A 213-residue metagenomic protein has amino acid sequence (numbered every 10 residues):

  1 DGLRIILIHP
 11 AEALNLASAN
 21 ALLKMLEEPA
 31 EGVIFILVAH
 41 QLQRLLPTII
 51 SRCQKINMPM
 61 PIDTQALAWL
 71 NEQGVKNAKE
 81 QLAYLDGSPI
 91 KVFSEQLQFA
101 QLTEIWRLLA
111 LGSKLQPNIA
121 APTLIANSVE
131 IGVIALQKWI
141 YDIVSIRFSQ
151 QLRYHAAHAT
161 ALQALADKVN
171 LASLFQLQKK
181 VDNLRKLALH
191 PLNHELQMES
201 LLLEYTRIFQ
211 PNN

Functional and structural regions predicted by a protein language model:
D1-A17: Clamp-loader machinery-focused feature within the broader ASCE/P-loop NTPase space
L7-H9, L26-A30, F175: N-terminal start-of-chain detector that recognizes signal peptides and the immediate post-cleavage beginning
A17-A21, T48: Generic recognition of short, well-ordered alpha-helical segments
N20-I34: Conserved catalytic/switch belt of AAA+ P-loop NTPases
E31-I34, A39-N213: Charged, glycine-rich active-site and insertion segments that engage polyanionic ligands
